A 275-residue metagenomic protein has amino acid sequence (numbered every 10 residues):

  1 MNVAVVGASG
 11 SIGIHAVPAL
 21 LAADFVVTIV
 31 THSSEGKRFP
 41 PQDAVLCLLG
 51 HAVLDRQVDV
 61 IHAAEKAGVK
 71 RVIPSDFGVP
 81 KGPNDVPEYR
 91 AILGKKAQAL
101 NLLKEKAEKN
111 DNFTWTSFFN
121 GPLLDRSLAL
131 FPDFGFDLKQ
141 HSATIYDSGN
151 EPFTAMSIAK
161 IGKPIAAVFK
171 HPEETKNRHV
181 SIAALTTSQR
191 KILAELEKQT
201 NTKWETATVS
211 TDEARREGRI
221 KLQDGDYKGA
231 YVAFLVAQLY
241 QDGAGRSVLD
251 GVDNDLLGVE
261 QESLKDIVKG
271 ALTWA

Functional and structural regions predicted by a protein language model:
M1-V26, V30-P40, A67, V79-E205 (+2 more regions): Oxidoreductase cofactor-interface core, primarily capturing Rossmann-like NAD(P)-dependent enzymes
Q42-L48, I73: N-terminal Rossmann-like NAD(P) cofactor-binding module of classical short-chain dehydrogenase/reductase
L49-H51, D76-F77: Conserved NAD(P)H cofactor-binding loop of Rossmann-fold oxidoreductase domains
H51-A52, L123: Short glycine-rich anion-binding loops that position phosphate/pyrophosphate groups of nucleotides and phosphorylated
V53-D55, K81: Short glycine-rich, flexible loops that bind phosphorylated cofactors or substrates
D55-R71: Rossmann-fold NAD(P) dinucleotide-binding segment
T211-A275: A hydrophobic C-terminal alpha-helical subdomain
